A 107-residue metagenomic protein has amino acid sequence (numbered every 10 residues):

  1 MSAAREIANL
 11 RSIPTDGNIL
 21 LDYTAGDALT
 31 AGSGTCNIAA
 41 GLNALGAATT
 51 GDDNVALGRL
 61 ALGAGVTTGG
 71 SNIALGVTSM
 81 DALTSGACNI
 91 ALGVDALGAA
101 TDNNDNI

Functional and structural regions predicted by a protein language model:
M1-I107: Glycine- and small/polar-enriched repetitive beta-structure motifs of secreted/surface proteins
